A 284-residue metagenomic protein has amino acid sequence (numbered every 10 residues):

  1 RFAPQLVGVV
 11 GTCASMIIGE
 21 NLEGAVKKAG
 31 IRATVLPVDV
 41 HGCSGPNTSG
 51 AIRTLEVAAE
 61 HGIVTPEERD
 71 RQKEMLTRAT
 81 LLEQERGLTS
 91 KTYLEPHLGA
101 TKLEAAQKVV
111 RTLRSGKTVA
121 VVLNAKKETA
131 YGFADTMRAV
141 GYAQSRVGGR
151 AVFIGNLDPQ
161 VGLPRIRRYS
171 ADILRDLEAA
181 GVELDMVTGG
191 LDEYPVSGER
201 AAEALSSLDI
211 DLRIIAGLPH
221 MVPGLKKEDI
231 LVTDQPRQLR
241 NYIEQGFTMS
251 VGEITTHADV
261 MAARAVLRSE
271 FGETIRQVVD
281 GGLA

Functional and structural regions predicted by a protein language model:
R1-A284: An N-terminal assembly and electron-transfer interface module characteristic of large anaerobic redox and radical
